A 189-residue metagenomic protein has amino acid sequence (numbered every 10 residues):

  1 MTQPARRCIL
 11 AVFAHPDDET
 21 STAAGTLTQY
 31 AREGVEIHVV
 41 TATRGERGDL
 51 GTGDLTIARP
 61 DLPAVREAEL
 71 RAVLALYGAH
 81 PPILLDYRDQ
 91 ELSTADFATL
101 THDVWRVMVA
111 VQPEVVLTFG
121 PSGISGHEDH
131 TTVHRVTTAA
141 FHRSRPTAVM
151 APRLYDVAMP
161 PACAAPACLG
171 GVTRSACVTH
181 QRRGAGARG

Functional and structural regions predicted by a protein language model:
M1-L10, Q90, T94-G189: Metal-dependent de-N-acetylase/amidase catalytic core
M1-V111, A139: Active-site rim/loop-helix segments in enzyme catalytic domains that contact anionic ligands
